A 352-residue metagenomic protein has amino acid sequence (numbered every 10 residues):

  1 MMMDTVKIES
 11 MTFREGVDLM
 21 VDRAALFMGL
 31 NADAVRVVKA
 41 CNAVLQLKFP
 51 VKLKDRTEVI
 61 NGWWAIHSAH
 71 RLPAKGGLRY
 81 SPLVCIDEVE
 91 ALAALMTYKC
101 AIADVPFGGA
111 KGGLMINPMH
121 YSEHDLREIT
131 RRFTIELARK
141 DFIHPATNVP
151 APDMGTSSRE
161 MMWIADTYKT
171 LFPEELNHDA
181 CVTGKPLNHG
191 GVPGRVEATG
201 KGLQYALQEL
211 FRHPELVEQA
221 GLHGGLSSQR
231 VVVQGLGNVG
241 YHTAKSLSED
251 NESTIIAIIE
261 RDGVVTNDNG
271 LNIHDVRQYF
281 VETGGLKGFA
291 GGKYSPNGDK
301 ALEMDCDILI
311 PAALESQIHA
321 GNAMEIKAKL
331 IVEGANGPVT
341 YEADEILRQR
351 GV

Functional and structural regions predicted by a protein language model:
D4-Q46: Short, Gly/Pro- and small/polar-rich lid/capping loops
T12, G16-L19, N42, V84-D87 (+14 more regions): Conserved active-site and cofactor/substrate-binding residues in soluble primary-metabolism enzymes
R36, Q46-K54, V59-P118: Glycine-rich, N-terminal phosphate-binding loop and its surrounding beta-alpha-beta segment
S81, A101-S227: Glycine/serine-rich phosphate-binding loop and adjoining beta1-alpha1 elements at the start of nucleotide-handling
G194-E303: Glycine-rich phosphate/diphosphate-binding loop of Rossmann-like nucleotide-binding domains
I256, D307, K329: Conserved acidic residues
A313-V352: Rossmann-fold NAD(P)-binding glycine/threonine-rich loop
